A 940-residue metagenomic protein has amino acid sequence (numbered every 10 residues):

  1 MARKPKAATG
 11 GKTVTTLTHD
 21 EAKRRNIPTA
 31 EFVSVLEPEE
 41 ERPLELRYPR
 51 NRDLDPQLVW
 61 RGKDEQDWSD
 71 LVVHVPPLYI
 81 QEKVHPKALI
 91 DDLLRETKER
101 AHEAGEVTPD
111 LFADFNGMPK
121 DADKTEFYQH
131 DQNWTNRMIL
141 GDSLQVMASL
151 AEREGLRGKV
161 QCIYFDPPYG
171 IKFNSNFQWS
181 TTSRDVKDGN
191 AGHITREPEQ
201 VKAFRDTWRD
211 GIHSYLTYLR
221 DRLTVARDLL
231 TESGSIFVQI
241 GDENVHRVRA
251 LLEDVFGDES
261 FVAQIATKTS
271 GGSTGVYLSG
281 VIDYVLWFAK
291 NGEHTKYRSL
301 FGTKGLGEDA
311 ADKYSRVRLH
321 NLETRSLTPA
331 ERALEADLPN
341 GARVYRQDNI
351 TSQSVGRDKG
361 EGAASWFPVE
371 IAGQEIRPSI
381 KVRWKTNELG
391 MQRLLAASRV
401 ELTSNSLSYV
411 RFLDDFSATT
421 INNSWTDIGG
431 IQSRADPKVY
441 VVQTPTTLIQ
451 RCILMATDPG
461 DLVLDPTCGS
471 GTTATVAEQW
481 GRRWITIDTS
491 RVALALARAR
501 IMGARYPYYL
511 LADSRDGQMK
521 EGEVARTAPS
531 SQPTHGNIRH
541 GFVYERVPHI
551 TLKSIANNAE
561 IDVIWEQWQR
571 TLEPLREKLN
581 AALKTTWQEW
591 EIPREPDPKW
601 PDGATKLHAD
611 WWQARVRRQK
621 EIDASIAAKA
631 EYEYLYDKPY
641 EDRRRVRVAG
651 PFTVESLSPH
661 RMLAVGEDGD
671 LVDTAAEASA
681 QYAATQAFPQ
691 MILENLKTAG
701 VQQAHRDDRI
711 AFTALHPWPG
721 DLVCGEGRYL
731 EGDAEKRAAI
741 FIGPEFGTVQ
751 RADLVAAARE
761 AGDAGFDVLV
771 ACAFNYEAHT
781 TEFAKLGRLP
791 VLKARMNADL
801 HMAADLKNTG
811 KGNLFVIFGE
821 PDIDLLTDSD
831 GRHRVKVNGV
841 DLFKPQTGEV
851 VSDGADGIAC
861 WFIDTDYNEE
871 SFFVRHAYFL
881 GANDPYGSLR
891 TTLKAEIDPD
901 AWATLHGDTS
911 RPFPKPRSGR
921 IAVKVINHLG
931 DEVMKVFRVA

Functional and structural regions predicted by a protein language model:
M1-R325, I371, A396-R399, T403-A940: S-adenosyl-L-methionine-dependent nucleic acid methyltransferase catalytic domains
T303-F416: N-terminal auxiliary segments of SAM/dcSAM-dependent transferases
